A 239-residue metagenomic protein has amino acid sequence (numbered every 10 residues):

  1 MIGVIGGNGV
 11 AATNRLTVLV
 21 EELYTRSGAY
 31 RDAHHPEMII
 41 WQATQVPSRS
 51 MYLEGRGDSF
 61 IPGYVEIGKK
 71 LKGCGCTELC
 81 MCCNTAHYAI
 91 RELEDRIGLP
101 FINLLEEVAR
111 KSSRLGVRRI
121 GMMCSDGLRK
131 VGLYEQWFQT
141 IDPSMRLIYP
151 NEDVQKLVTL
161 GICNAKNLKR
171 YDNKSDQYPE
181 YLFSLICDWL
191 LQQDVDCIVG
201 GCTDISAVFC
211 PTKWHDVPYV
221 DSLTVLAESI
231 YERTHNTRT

Functional and structural regions predicted by a protein language model:
M1-T239: Non-catalytic structural scaffold of enzyme domains
